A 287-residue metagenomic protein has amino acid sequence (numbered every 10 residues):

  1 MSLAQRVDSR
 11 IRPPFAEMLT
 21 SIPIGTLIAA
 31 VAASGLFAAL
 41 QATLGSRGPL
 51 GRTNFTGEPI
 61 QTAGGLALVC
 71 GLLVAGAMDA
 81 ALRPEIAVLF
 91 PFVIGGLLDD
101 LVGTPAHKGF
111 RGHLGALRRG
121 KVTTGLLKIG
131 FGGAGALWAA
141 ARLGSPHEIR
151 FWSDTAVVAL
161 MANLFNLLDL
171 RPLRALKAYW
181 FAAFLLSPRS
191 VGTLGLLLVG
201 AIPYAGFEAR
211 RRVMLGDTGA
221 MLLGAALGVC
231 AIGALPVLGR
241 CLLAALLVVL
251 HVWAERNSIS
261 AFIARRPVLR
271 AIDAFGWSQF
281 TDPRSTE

Functional and structural regions predicted by a protein language model:
A4-D8, A16-E17: Acidic, Ala/Val/Gly-enriched low-complexity intrinsically disordered segments
F15-N257: "…together with the soluble PPM/PP2C metallo-phosphatase catalytic core" -> "…together with the soluble PPM/PP2C
G65, L247-E287: Membrane-proximal soluble regions of multi-pass membrane proteins
